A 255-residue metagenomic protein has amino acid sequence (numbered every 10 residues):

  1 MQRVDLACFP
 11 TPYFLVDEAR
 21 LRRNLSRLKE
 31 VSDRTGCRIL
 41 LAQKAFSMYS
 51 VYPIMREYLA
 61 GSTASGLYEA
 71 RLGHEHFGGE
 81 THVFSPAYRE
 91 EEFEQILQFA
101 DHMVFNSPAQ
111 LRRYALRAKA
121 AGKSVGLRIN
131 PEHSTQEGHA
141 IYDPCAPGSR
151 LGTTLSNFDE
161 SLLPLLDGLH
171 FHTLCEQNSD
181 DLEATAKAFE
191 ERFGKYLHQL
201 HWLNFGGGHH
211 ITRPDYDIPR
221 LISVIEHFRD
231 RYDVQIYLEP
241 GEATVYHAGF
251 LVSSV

Functional and structural regions predicted by a protein language model:
Q2-R3, L165: Flexible hinge/switch segments at interdomain interfaces of large molecular machines
R3-L25, K29, R34-R38, F46 (+1 more regions): Conserved N-terminal beta1-alpha1 strand-loop-helix module at the mouth
A7, T11-L15, S107-A109, W202 (+1 more regions): Active-site anion/phosphate-binding pocket segments in diverse small-molecule metabolic enzymes
C37-W202, V224-H227, R231: Active-site-proximal beta-alpha core segment in soluble small-molecule metabolic enzymes
